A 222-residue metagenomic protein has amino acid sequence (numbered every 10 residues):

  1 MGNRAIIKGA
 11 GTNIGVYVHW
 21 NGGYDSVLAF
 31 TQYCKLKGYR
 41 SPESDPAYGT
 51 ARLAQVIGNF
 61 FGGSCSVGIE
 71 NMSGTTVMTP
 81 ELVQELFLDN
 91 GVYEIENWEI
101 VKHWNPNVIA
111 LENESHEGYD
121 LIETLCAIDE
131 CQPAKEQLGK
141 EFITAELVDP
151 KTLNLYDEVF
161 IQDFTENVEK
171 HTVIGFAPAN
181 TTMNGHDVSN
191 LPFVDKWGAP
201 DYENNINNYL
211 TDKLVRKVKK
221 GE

Functional and structural regions predicted by a protein language model:
R4-G9: Short beta-strand scaffold segments in enzyme catalytic cores
V16-D25: Short, solvent-exposed aromatic-acidic interface loops
D25-T31, E112-E114: A short, polar/proline- and glycine-enriched secondary-structure boundary/capping micro-motif
K37-G139: Low-complexity intrinsically disordered segments
L138-E158: Mixed-charge, Lys/Arg-rich low-complexity intrinsically disordered regions
N167-T182: Short beta-strand-centered aromatic/proline hotspots
H186-E222: Intrinsically disordered, low-complexity, charged/polar segments
